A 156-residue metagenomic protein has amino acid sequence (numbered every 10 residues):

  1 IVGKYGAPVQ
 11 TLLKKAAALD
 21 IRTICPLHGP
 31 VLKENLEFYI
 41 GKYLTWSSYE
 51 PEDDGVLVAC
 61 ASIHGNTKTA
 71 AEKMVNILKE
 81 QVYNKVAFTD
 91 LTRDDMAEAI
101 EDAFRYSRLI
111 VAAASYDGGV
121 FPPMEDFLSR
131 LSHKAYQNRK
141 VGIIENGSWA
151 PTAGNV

Functional and structural regions predicted by a protein language model:
I1-E52: Divalent-metal (often Zn2+) His-rich catalytic cores of metallo-beta-lactamase-fold enzymes
G29-K33, S62-N66, D117-G118, G147-A153: Gly/Ser/Thr-rich loops at beta-strand to alpha-helix junctions that form or flank small-molecule/cofactor-binding
L36-L44, T69-A70, T89-E98, V120-F127: A general structural motif
G55-A59, G142: Conserved beta-strand elements of the Class I
T67-A71, V75, M124, G154: Short, highly selective alpha-helical patches that border small-molecule cofactor pockets in redox/cofactor-processing
A71-A87: Short helix-loop-beta junction
R93-V156: Helix-loop-strand module that forms the ligand-binding subsite of alpha/beta enzymes
